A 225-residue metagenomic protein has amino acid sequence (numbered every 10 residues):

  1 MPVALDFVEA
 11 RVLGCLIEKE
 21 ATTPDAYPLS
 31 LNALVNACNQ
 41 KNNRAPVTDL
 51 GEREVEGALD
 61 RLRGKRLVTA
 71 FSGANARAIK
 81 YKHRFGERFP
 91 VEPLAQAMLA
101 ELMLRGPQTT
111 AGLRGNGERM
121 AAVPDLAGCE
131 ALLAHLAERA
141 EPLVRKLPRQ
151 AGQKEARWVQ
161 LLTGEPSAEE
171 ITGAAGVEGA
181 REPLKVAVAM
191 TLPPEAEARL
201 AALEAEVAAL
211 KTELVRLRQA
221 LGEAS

Functional and structural regions predicted by a protein language model:
D6-D25, P90-P107, L133, E138-R139: Positively charged, polyanion-binding regions of nucleic-acid-associated proteins
C15, A58, L132, L161: Residues in the recognition helix of alpha-helical DNA-binding motifs
T23-D49, P107-V123: Short acidic, hydrophobic short linear motifs in intrinsically disordered regions
E56-L59, R63-G73, L133-Q150: A short, conserved structural fragment
A74-G112, A156-E195: Short, amphipathic alpha-helical interaction segments positioned at domain boundaries
G112-L147: A contiguous pocket-lining binding segment that forms or flanks enzyme active sites
N116, P148-Q150, K154-E155, V159-L162 (+1 more regions): Helical coiled-coil/dimerization "stalks" and their immediately adjacent regulatory linkers at helix->disorder
K185, A189-E206, K211-A224: Amphipathic alpha-helical oligomerization/assembly segments
